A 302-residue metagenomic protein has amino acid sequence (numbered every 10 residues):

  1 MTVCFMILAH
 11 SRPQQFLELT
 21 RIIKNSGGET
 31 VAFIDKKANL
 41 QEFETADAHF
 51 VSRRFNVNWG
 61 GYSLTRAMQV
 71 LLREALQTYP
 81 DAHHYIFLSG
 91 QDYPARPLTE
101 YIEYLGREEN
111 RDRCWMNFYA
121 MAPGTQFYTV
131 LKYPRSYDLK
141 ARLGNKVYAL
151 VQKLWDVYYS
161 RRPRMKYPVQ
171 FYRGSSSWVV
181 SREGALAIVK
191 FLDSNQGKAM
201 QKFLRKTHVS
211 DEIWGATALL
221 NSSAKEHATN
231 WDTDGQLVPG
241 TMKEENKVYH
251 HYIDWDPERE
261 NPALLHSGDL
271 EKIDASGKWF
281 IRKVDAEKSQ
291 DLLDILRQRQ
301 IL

Functional and structural regions predicted by a protein language model:
M1-L302: ER/Golgi luminal nucleotide-sugar-dependent glycosyltransferases, focusing on the catalytic module
